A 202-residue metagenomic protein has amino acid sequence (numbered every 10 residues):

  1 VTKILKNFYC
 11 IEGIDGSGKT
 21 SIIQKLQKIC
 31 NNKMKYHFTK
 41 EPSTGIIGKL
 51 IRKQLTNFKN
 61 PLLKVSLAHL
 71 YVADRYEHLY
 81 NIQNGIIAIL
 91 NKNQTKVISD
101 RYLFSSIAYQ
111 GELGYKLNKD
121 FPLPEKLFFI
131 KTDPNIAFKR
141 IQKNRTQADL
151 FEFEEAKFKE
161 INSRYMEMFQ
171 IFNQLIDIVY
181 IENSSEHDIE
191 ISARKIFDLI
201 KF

Functional and structural regions predicted by a protein language model:
T2-K3, Q27, N135-F202: NTP-dependent small-molecule kinase module
I11: Hydrophobic anchor at the beta1->P-loop junction of P-loop NTPases
G16-S17: ATP-binding Walker
T20: Walker A/P-loop
K28-H37: Post-Walker A helix-loop "phosphate-sensing" segment adjacent to the P-loop in P-loop NTPases
H37-L117: ATP-dependent small-molecule kinase phosphotransfer cores that center on conserved nucleotide phosphate-binding segments
D100-Y102, D120-K143: Conserved phosphate-donor/acceptor-positioning beta-strand/loop module used by diverse small-molecule
